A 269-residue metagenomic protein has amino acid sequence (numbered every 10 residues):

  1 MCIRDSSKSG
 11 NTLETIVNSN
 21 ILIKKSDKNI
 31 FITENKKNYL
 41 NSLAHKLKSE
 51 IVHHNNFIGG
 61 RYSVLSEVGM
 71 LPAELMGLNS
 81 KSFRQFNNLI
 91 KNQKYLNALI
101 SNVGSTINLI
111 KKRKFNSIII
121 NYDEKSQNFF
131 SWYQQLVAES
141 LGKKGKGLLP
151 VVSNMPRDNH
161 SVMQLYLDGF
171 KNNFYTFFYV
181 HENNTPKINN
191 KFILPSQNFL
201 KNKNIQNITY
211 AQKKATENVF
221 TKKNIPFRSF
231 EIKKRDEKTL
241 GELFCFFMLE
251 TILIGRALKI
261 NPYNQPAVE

Functional and structural regions predicted by a protein language model:
R4-Y95: Glycine-rich phosphate-binding loops that contact phosphosugars or nucleotide phosphates
D5, F31, I119, Y175-Y179 (+1 more regions): Structural beta-sheet core signal
S7-N11, P72-L78, E124-K125, E182-N184 (+2 more regions): A generic structural motif
K28, E50-V52, G147-L149, P226-R228: Conserved beta-strand segments of alpha/beta enzyme cores
V52-F57, L200-K201, A257-K259: Short beta-alpha connecting loops at secondary-structure transitions that line or flank enzyme active sites
L78-S82, N92-V219: Acidic catalytic cores of enzymes that act on phosphate-bearing nucleotides/polynucleotides
Q206-M248: C-terminal hydrophobic structural anchor segments that stabilize assembly/packing rather than catalytic chemistry
N261-E269: C-terminal amphipathic alpha-helical interaction region
